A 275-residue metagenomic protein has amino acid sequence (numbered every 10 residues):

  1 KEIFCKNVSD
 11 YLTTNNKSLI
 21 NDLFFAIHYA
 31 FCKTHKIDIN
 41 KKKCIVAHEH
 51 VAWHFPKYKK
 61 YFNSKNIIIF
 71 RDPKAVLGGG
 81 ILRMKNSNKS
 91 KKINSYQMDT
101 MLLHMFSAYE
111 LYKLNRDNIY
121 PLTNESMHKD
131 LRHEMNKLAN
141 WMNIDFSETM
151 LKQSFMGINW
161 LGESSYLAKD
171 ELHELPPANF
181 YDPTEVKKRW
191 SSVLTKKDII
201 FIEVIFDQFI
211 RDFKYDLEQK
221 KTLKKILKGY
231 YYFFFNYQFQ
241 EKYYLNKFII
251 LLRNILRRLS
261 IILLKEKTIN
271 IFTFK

Functional and structural regions predicted by a protein language model:
K1-A47: PAPS-dependent sulfation machinery
I3-L12, L19, L111, L122 (+5 more regions): Extended hydrophobic/Leu-rich segments
D10, Y29, K33, A75 (+8 more regions): Charged/polar, solvent-exposed surface patches and flexible loops
K17, N21, L102, H128 (+2 more regions): Generic detection of long, well-ordered alpha-helical segments
H28-N63, L194-Q219, K275: Extended amphipathic secondary-structure runs
K36-L151, W160-L175: PAPS-dependent sulfotransferase catalytic domain
D145-K275: PAPS-dependent sulfotransferases, especially Golgi type II membrane carbohydrate sulfotransferases
